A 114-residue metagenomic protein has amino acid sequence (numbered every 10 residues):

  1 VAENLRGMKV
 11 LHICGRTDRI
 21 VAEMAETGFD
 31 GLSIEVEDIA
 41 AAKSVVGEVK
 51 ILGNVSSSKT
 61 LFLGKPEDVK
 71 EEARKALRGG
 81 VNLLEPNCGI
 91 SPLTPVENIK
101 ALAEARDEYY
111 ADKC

Functional and structural regions predicted by a protein language model:
V1-C114: Active-site loop segments of alpha/beta catalytic cores
